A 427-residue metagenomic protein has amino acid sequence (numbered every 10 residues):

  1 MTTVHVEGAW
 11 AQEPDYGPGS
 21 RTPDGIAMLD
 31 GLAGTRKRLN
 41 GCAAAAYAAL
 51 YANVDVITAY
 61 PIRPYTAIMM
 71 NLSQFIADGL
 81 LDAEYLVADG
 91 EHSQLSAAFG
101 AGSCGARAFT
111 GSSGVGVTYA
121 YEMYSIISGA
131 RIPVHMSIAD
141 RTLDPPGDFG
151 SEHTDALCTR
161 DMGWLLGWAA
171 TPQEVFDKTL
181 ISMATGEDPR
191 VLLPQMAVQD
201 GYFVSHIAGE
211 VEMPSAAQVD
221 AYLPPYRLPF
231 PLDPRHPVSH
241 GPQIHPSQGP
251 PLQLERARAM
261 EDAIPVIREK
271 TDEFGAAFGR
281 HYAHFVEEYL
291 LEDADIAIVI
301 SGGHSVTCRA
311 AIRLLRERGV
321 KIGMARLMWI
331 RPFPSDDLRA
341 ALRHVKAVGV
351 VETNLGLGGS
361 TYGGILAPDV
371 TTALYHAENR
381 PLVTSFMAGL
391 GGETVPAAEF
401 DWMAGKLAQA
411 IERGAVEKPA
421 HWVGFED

Functional and structural regions predicted by a protein language model:
T2-C158, G163, L180-I181, G424-F425: Thiamine diphosphate
H5, A9-P18, P194-E287: Conformationally flexible catalytic loops at phosphate/diphosphate-handling active centers
G25, N40-A45, E273-I296, R309: Glycine-/acidic-rich phosphate or pyrophosphate-binding loops and their flanking alpha/beta elements
S73-D78, E273, A310-M324, H376: Short helix-loop-beta junction
G147-F149, V266-A283, I300-C308, L327-P334: A general structural motif
G150-G201, N379-P396: Conserved thiamine diphosphate
E288-V320, F333-A340: Redox- and metal-dependent alpha/beta enzyme cores, enriched for Fe-S-associated oxidoreductases and cofactor-handling
E352-D427: Peripheral docking tails and interdomain loops at the edges of cofactor- or intermediate-handling domains
